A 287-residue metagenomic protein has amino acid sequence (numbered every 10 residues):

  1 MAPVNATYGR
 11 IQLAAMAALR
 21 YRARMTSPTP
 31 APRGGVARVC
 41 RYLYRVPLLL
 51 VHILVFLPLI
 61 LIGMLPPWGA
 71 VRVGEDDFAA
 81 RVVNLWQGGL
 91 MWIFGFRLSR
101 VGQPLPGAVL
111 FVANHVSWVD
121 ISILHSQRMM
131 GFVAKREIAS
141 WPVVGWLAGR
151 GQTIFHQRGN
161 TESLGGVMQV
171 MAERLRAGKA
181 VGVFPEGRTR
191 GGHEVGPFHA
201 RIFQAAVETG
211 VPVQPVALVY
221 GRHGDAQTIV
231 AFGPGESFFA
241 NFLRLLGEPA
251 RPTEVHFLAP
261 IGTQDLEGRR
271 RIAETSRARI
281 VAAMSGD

Functional and structural regions predicted by a protein language model:
A2-G9: Extreme N-terminal basic, low-complexity initiation segments that serve as generic localization/processing leaders
P28-S99, W146-R150: A transmembrane-helix-recognition feature enriched in membrane-embedded lipid enzymes and envelope glyco-/phospholipid
I60-A79, M91-I93, G107-T161: Catalytic core of membrane glycerolipid acyltransferases/transacylases, capturing the structured, soluble-facing
A108-L110, T153, A180-F184, E254: Residue-level preference for the first positions of well-ordered beta-strands
V143-W146, H193-E267, E274-T275: A cross-family acyltransferase "interaction/gating" segment
T153-L175, A180: A membrane-cytosol interface segment of integral membrane proteins
R174-F203: Catalytic-site beta-strand/loop segments enriched in glycine and acidic/polar residues
